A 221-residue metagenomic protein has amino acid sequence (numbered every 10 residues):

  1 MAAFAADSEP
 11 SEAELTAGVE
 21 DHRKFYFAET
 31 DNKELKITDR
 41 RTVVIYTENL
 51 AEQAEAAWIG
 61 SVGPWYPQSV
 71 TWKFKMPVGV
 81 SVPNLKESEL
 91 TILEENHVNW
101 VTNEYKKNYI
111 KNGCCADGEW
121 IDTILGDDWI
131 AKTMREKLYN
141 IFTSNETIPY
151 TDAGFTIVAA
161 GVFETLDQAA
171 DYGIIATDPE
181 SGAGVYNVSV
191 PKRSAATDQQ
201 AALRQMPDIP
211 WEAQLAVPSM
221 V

Functional and structural regions predicted by a protein language model:
M1-Q53, W58-I59, G182-P191: Polar low-complexity, Ser/Thr/Gly/Ala/Asp/Asn-rich disordered segments used for subunit assembly and tip/surface
S8-S11, T16-G18, T30, S61 (+9 more regions): Generic serine detector
H22, N32-T156: Extended basic-aromatic, gly/pro-enriched interface segments that bind polyanionic ligands
G113-V221: Structured, hydrophobic secondary-structure cores that serve as assembly/anchoring elements
